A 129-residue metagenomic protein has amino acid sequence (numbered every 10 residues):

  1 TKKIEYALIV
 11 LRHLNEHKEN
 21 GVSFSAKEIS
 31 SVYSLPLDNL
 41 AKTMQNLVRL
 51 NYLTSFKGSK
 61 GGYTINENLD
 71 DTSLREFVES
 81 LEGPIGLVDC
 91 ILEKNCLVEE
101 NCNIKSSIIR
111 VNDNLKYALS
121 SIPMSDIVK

Functional and structural regions predicted by a protein language model:
K2-L35, T54: N-terminal helix-turn-helix DNA-binding core of bacterial DNA-binding proteins
S31, V48-R49: Alpha-helical residues within the helix-turn-helix
D38: Key DNA-contact positions within bacterial/archaeal DNA-binding proteins
M44-Q45: Short, hydrophobic-biased segments on the C-terminal half of alpha helices that form "recognition helices"
R49-Y52, S80: Residue cluster at the C-terminal edge of the helix-turn-helix DNA-binding motif
N51-S59, T64-I65: Beta-hairpin "wing" of winged helix-turn-helix
N66-K129: Non-DNA-binding regulatory cores of transcription-related proteins, predominantly C-terminal effector-binding
